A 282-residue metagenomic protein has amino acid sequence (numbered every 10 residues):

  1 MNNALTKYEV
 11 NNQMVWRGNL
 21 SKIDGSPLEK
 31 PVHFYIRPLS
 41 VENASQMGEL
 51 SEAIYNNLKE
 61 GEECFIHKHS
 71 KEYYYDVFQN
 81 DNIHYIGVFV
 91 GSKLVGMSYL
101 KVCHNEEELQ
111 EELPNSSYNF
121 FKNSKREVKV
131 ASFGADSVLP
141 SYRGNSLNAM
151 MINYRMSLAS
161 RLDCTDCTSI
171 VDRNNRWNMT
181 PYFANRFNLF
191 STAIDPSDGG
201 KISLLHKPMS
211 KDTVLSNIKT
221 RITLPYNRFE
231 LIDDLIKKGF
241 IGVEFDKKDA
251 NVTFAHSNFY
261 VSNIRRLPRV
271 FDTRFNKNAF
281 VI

Functional and structural regions predicted by a protein language model:
V32-L50, E60, L224-P225: A short beta-loop-alpha structural element at the N-terminal edge of CoA-dependent acyl/N-acetyltransferase catalytic
S51-E107, L231, D246-N251: Active-site rim helix/loop that mediates acceptor-substrate recognition in acyltransferases
V95-A135: Conserved acyl-donor/pantetheine-binding loop and adjacent beta-alpha core of acyl/acetyltransferases and related
K122-E127, M150-D166: Conserved acyl-CoA
V130-A131, A159-D172, G200: Conserved GNAT acetyl-CoA-binding A-motif
A135-V138, R143-A159: Conserved acetyl-CoA-binding loop-helix of GNAT-fold acetyltransferases
R155, T168-M179, S197, L224-Y226: Conserved beta-strand-loop-alpha-helix junction that forms the acyl-donor binding cleft
S160-D163, R173-T192: Conserved active-site alpha-helix within GNAT-family acetyltransferase domains
